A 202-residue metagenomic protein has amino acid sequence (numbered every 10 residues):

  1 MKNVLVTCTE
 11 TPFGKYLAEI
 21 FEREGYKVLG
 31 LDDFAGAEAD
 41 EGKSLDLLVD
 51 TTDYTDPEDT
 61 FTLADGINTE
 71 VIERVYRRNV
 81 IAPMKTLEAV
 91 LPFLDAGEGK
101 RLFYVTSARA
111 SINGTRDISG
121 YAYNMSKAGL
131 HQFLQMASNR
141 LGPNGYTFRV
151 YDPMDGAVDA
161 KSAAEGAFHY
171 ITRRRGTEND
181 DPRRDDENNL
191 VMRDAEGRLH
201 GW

Functional and structural regions predicted by a protein language model:
N3, K27, R101, T147: Residues at the starts of beta-strands that form the adenosine-phosphate
N3-V6, L48-V49, D53: Conserved hydrophobic beta-strands of the Rossmann-like cofactor-binding core in SDR/related NAD(P)H-dependent
V6-I20: N-terminal Rossmann NAD(P)H-binding glycine-rich loop of SDR-like oxidoreductase domains
E10, Y54-P57, F61-T86, L91-P143 (+1 more regions): Catalytic loop of short-chain dehydrogenase/reductase
E24-F34: Conserved glycine-rich Rossmann-like NAD(P)H-binding loop of the short-chain dehydrogenase/reductase
F34-S44: Conserved Rossmann-fold cofactor-binding substructure of NAD(P)-dependent oxidoreductases
V49, F103, F148-P153: Hydrophobic structural elements of the Rossmann-like NAD(P)H-binding subdomain that define the short-chain
V150-W202: C-terminal helical subdomain
